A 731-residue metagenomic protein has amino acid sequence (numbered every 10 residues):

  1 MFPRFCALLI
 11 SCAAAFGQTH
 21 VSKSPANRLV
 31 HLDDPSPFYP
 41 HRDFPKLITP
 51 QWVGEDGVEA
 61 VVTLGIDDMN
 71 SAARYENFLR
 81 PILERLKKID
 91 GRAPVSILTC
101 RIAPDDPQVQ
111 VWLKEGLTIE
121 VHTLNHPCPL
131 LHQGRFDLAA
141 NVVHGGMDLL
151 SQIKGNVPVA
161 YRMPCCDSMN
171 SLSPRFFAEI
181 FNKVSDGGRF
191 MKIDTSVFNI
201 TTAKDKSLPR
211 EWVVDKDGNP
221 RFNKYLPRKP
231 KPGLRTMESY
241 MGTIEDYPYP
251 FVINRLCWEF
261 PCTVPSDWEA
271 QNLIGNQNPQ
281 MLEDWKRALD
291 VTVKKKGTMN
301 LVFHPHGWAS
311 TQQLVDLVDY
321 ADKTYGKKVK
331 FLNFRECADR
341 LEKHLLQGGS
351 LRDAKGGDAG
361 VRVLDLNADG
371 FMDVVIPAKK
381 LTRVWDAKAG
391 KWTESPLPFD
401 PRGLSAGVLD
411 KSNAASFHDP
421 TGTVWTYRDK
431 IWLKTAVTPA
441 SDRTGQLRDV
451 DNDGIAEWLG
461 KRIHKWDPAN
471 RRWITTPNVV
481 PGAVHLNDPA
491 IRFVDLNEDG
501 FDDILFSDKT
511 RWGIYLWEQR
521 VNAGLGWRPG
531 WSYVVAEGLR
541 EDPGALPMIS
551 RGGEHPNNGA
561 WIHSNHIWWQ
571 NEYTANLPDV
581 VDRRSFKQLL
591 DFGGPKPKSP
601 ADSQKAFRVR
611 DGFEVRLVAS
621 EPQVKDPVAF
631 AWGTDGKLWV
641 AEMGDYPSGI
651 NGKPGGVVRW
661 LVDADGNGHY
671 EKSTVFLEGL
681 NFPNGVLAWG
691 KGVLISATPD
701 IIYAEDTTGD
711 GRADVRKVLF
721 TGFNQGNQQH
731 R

Functional and structural regions predicted by a protein language model:
T19-H41, I48-P50, N156-V159, M163-K294: Active-site-adjacent pocket scaffolds in enzyme catalytic domains
P25-T118, N125-C128, F136, V142-S151 (+4 more regions): Active-site beta->alpha N-cap acidic-glycine motif
S36-Y39, F44-L47, G54, K88-D90 (+2 more regions): C-terminal domain-boundary segment and adjacent tail
R352-V361, D400-N413, T435-Q446, V480-R492 (+3 more regions): Repeat-based blade/solenoid architectures
A359-L366, S405-H418, R443-V450, P489-L496 (+6 more regions): Beta-propeller blade termini
A368-P377, A414-P420, V450-G460, E498-S507 (+2 more regions): Acidic/hydrophobic-patterned starts of short beta strands in beta-sheet-rich repeat architectures
K380-D400, T421-V437, R462-N478, R511-V535 (+1 more regions): Beta-propeller blade repeat segments, especially FG-GAP/WD-type strand-to-loop junctions in 6- to 7-bladed propeller
D579-R731: Beta-propeller domains with acidic blade repeats across secreted/periplasmic ectodomains and cytosolic WD/CNH propellers
